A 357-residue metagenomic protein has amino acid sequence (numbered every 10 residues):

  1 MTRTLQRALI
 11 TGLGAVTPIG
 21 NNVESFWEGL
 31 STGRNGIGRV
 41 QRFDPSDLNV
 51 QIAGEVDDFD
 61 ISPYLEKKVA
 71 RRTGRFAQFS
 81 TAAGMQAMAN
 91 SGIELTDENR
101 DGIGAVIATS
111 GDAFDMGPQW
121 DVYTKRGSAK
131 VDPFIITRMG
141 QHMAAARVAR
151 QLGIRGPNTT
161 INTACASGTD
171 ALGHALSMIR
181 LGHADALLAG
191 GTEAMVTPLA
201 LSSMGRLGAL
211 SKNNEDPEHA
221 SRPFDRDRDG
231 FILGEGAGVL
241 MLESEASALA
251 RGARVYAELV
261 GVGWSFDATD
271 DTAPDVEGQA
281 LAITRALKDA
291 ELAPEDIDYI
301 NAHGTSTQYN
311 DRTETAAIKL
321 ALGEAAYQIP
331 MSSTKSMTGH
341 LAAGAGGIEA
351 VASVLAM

Functional and structural regions predicted by a protein language model:
M1-Q6, T17, I297: N-terminal, positively charged, Ser/Thr/Ala/Gly-biased leader segments that form transit/presequence-like amphipathic
M1-T4, L95-R100, V106, S128-A129 (+10 more regions): Solvent-exposed alpha-helices and their adjacent loops that cap or buttress functional pockets in soluble metabolic
R7-T11, G38, E215-A290, D298-Y299: Condensing-enzyme catalytic core mediating Claisen C-C bond formation in acyl metabolism
I10, S25-W27, S31-T163, T192-A200 (+2 more regions): Conserved beta-ketoacyl condensing-enzyme motif
L13-G20: Short polar catalytic/cofactor-binding loops
E24-G29, F114-A129, M178-L181, L201-N214 (+2 more regions): A glycine- and small-aliphatic-rich helix-loop capping segment at beta-alpha/alpha-beta transitions that lines
S80-I93, Q141-A144, A149-L152, P157-E193 (+2 more regions): Active-site-proximal alpha-helical scaffold in enzymes
H183-D229, V262-V276, G304-R312, Q328-M357: Acyl-CoA/ACP chain-elongation machinery
